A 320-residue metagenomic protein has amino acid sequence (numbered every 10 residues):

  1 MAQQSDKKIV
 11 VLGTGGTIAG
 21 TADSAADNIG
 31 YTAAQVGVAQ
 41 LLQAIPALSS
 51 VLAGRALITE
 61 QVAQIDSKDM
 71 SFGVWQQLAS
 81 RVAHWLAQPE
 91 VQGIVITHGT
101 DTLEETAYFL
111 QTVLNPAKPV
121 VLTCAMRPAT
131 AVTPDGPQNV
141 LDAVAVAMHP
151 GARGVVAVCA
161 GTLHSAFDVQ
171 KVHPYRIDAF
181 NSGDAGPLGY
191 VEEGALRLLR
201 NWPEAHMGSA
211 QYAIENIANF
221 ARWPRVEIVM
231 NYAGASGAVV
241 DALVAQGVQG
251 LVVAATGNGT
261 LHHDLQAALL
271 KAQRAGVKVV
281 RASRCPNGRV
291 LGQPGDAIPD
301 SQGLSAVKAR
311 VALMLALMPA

Functional and structural regions predicted by a protein language model:
M1-W85, A267, N287: ATP/NTP phosphate-donor binding region
S5-K8, L12-A19, G37-S49, S165-N258: Accessory alpha-helical/coil subdomains and C-terminal extensions that flank or cap enzyme catalytic cores
A22-A25, A107-Y108, V132-D135, S165-K171 (+1 more regions): Short acidic, glycine/serine/threonine-rich loops at helix termini
Q88-L103, Q246-N258: Short acidic, glycine-rich surface-loop motifs adjacent to enzyme active sites
V91, P116-P119, R274-V279: A short helix->loop->beta-strand "cap" motif at the edges of active sites that frequently abuts
I96-K118, L261-L270: Short Gly/Thr/Asp-enriched flexible loops that form oxyanion-binding sites at enzyme active sites
L122-E193: Internal gly/pro-rich beta-alpha loop/helix module that stabilizes soluble enzyme cofactors or their anionic handles
A255-A320: C-terminal non-catalytic interaction/assembly regions of soluble proteins
